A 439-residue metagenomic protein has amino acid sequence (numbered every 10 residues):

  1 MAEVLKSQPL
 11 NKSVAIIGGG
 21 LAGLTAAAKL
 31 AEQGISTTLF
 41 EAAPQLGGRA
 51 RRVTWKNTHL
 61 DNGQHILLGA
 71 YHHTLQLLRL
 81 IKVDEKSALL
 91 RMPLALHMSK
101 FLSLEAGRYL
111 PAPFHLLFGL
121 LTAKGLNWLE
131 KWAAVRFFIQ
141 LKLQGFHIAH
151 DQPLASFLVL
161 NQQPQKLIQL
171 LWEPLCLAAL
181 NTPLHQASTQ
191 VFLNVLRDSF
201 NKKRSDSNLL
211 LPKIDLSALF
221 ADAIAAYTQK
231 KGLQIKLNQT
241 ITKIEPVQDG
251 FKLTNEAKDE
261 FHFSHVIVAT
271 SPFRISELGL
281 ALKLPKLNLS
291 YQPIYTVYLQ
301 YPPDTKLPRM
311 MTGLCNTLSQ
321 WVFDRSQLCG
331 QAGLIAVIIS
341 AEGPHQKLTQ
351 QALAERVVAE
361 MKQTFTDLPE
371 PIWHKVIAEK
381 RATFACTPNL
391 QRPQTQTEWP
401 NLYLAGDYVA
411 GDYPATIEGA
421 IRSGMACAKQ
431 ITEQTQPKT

Functional and structural regions predicted by a protein language model:
A2, Q33, Q239-T364, P393: Mid-domain catalytic core of redox enzymes that form a hydrophobic substrate pocket/lid adjacent to a catalytic redox
E3-V4, V322-T439: Conserved flavin/dinucleotide-binding core of flavoenzymes
K12-L39: N-terminal Rossmann-like FAD-binding beta1-loop-alpha1 element of flavoenzymes
A22, Q45, F273: Conserved Rossmann-like nucleotide-cofactor binding loop
A31-W55: Glycine-rich FAD pyrophosphate-binding loop
R52, N57-L89: Conserved FAD-binding subdomain of flavin-dependent enzymes
T74-L75, R79-L80, D84-T189: Mobile amphipathic helical/loop "lid" adjacent to a hydrophobic cofactor/ligand pocket
V195-F251, N255: Helical element adjacent to the flavin cofactor pocket in flavoenzyme catalytic cores
